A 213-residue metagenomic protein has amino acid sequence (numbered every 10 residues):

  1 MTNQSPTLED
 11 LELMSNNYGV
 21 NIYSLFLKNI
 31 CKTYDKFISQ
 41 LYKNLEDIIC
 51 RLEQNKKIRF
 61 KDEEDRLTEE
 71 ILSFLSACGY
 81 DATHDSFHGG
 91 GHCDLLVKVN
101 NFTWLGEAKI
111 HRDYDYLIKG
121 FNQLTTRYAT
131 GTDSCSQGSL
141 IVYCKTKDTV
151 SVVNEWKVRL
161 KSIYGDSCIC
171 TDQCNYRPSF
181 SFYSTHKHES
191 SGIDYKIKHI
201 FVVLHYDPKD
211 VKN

Functional and structural regions predicted by a protein language model:
M1-D65: Interdomain/boundary linker segments immediately adjacent to catalytic/signaling cores
C50-L67, D166-F180: Short glycine-rich, low-complexity/disordered patches
K61, T68-D94: A short acidic/basic microdomain associated with nuclease active sites
H92, T103, D194-K196: Short, mixed charged/polar active-site loops that provide acid/base catalysis or chelate metal/phosphate cofactors
L96-L105: Active-site beta-strand-loop-beta-strand hairpin of nuclease catalytic cores that positions key catalytic residues
V99, K109-R112, V203: Short, flexible loop/turn elements at secondary-structure junctions
I110-S167: Catalytic cores of nucleic-acid endonucleases
Y143-N213: Domain-level recognition of nuclease-like catalytic cores that cleave nucleotide substrates
